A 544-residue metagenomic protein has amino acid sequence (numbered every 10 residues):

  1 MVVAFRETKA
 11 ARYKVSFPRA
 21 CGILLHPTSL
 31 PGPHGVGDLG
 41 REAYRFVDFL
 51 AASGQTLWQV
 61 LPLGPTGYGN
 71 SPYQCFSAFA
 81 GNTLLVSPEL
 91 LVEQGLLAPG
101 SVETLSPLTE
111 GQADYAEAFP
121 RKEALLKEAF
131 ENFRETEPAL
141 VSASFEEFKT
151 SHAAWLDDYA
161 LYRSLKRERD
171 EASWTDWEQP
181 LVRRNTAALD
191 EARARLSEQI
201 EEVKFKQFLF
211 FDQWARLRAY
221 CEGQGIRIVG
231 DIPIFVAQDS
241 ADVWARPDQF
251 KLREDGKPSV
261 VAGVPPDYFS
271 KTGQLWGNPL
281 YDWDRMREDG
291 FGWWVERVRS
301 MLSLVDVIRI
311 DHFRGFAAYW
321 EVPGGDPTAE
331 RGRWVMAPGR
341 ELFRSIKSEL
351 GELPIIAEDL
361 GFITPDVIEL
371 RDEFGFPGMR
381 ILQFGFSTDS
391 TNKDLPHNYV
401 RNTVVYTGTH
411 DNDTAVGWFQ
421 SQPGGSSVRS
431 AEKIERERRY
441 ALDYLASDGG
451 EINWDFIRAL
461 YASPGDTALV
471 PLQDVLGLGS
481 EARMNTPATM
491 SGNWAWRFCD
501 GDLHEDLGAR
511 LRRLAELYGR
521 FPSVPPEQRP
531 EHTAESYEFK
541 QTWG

Functional and structural regions predicted by a protein language model:
M1-G54: Mature N-terminal, pre-catalytic/accessory segment of carbohydrate-active enzymes
A11-R19, H26, N70-F211, V236-L469 (+2 more regions): Alpha-amylase-like alpha-glycosidases and glucanotransferases acting on alpha-linked glucans and related
R41-T66, S303-V305, L460: Catalytic domains of carbohydrate-active enzymes, especially glycoside hydrolases
A51, W214-E222, K347, R371-D372: Surface-exposed amphipathic alpha-helices with a cationic face
L61, R227-V229, P233, V307 (+1 more regions): Outer-envelope exported proteins of Gram-negative bacteria
V203-V236: Conserved, well-ordered alpha-helix/loop/beta-strand core segments that scaffold catalytic motifs
G477-T533, Y537-K540: Structured C-terminal cap/extension of enzyme domains
